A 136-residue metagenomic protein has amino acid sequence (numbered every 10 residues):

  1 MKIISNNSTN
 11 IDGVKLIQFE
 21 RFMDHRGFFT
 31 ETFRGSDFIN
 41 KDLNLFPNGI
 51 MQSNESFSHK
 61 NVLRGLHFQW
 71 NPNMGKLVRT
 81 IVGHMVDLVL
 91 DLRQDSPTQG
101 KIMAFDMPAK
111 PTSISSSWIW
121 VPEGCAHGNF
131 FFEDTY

Functional and structural regions predicted by a protein language model:
M1-S113, E133-T135: Non-catalytic, conserved peripheral segments adjacent to functional cores
G124-Y136: Ligand-binding loop in jelly-roll beta-barrel domains
